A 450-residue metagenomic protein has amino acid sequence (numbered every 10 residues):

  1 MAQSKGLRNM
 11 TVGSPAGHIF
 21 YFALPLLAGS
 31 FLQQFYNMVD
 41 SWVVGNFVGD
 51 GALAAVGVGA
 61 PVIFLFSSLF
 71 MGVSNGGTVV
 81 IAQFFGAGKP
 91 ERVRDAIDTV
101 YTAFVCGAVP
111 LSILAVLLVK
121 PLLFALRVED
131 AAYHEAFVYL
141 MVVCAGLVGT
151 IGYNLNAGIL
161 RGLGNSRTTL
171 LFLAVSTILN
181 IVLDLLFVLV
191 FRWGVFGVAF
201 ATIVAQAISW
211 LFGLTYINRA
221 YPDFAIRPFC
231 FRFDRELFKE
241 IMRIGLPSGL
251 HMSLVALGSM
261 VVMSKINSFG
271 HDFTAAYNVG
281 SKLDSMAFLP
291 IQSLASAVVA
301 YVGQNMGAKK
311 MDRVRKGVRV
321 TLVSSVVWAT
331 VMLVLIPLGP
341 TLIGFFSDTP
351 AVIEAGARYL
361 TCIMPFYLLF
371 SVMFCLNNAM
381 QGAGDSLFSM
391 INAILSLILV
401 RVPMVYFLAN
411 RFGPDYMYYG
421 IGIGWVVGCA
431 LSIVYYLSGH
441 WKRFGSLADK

Functional and structural regions predicted by a protein language model:
M1-A23, I81-V148, V190-L246, V302-F366 (+1 more regions): Short alpha-helical transmembrane segments in multi-pass integral membrane proteins
V12, A16-F35, V39, V62-L69 (+7 more regions): Residue-level signal for short hydrophobic patches within transmembrane helices of multi-pass membrane transporters
Y21-D40, V142, Y153, S176 (+4 more regions): Transmembrane helical elements of multi-pass membrane transporters/channels
L26, S30, W42, V79 (+15 more regions): Transmembrane alpha-helix boundary and packing residues in multipass membrane permease domains and related
F31, F35-L53, L123-D130, L186-W193 (+5 more regions): Helix-terminus/linker motif at the lipid-water interface of multi-pass membrane proteins
L53-I113, T150-T169, M263, Y277-L338 (+1 more regions): Small-residue-rich hydrophobic transmembrane alpha-helices
S74, V142-R161, T169-T177, V198-G213 (+4 more regions): Short runs within selected transmembrane alpha-helices of multi-pass transporters and secretion channels
F374, V400-A409: Transmembrane alpha-helical segments of integral membrane proteins
